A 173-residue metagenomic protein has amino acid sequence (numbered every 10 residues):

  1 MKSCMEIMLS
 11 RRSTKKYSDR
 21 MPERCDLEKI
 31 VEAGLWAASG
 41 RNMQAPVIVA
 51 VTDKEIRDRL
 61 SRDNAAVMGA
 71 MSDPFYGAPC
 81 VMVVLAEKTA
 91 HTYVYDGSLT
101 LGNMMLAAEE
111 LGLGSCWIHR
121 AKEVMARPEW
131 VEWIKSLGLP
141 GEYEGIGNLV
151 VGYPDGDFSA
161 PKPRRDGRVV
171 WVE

Functional and structural regions predicted by a protein language model:
M1-E173: Acidic, surface-exposed loops and disordered segments
